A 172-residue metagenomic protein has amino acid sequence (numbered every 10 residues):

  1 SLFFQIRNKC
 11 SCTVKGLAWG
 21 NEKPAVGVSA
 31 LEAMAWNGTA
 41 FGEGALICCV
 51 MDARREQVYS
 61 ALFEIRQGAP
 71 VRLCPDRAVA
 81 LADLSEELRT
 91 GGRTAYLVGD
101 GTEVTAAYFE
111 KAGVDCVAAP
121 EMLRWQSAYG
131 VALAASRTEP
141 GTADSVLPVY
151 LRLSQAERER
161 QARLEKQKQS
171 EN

Functional and structural regions predicted by a protein language model:
S1-G27: DPxDG-like acidic metal-binding loop motif
I6, K23, K111, S170-N172: Intrinsic disorder/low-complexity segments enriched in polar/small residues
I6-R7, A107-F109, Q161-A162: Short, glycine/acidic-enriched capping/hinge loops at junctions between secondary-structure elements
N8-K9, V79, D100, T142: Residue-level recognition of alpha-helix initiation/capping sites
P24-W125, Y150, Q155: Surface "functional belts" at beta-alpha junctions
A119-N172: Acyltransferase
